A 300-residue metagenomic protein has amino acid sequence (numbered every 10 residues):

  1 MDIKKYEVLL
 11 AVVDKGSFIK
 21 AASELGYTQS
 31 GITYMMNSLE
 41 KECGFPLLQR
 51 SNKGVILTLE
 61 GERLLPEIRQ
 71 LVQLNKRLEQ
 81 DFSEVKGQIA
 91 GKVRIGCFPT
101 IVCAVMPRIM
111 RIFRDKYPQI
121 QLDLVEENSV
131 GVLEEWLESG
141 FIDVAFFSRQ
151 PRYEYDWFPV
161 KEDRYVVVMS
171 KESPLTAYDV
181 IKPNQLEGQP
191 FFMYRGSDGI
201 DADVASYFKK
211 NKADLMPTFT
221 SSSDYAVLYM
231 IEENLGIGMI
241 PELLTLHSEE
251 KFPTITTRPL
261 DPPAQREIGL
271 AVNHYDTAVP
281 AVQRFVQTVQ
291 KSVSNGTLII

Functional and structural regions predicted by a protein language model:
A11-T28: Short helix-boundary/capping micro-motifs
L39-E40, F113: Conserved amphipathic alpha-helical core elements
E40-L57: A short LG(V/I)-centered, amphipathic sequence patch enriched for acidic residue(s) preceding the LG motif
E42-C43, L64-K86: Alpha-helical linker/hinge and terminal dimerization helices associated with HTH transcriptional regulators
G87, Y155, P159-F191: Flexible hinge/capping segments at coil-to-helix
A90-R152, S221: Central regulatory/effector-binding core of bacterial HTH transcription factors
E154-P159, D163-R164, Y225-H274: Beta-alpha-beta core module
P190-N211, A278-V286, G296-I300: Secondary-structure junction motif
